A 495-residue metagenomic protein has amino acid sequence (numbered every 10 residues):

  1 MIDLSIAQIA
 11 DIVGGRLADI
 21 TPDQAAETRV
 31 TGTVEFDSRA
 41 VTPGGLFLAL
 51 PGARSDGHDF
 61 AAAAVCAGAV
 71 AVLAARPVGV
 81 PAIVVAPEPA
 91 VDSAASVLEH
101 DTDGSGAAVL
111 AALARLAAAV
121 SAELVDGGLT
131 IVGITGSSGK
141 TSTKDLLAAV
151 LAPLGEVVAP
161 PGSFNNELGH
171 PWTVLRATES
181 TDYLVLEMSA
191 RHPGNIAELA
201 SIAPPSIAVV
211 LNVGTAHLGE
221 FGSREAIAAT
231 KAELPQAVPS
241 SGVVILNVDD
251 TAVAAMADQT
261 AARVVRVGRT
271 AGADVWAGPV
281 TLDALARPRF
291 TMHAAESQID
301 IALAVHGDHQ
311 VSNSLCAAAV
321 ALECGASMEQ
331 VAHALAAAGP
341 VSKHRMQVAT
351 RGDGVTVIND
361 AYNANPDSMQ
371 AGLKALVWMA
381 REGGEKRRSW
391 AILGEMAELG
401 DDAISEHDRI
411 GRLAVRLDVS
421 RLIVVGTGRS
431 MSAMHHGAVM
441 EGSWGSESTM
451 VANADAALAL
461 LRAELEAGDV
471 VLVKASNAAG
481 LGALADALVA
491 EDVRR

Functional and structural regions predicted by a protein language model:
M1-A18, A40-L46, D56-A62, P81 (+9 more regions): ATP-dependent carboxylate-amine ligase
M1-G133, T143, A149, V451-A463: Short, basic phosphate-binding NTP loop
I9, G45, A64, L116 (+15 more regions): Residue-level signal for inorganic ion chemistry
T33-E35, A67-A75, V243-N247, R263-V267 (+1 more regions): Short, hydrophobic beta-strand segments that form beta-sheet elements in well-ordered domains
V70-A71, D182, S206, S420: Short acidic/polar active-site loop segments enriched in Thr and Asp
L98-V248, A252-T260, A463, L472 (+1 more regions): Phosphate-binding loop of NTP-binding sites
G155-G162, G268-R269, G445-T449: Conserved RecA-like helicase motor-core motifs
A177-S180, A190-L218, A254-Q298, A337-A349: Extended acidic/charged loop-beta regions that coordinate divalent cations and stabilize anionic phosphate/carboxylate
